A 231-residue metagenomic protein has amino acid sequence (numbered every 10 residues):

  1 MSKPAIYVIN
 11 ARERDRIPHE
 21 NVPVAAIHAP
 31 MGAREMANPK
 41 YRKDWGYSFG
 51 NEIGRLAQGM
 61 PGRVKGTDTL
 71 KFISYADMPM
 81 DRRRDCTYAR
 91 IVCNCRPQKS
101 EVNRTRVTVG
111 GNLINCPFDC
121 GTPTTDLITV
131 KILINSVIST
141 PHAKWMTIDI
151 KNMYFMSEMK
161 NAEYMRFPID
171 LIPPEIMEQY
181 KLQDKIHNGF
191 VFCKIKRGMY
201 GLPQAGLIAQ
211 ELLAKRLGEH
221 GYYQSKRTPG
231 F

Functional and structural regions predicted by a protein language model:
M1-F231: Chromodomain-type histone methyl-lysine reader module
